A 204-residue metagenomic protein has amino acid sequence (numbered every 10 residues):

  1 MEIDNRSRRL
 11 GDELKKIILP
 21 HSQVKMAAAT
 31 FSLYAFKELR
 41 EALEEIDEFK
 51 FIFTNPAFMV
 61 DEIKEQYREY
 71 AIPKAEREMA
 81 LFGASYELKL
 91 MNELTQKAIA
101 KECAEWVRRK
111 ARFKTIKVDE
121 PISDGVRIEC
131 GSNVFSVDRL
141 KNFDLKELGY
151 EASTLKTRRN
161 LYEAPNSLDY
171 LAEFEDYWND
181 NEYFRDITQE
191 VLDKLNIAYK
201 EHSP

Functional and structural regions predicted by a protein language model:
M1-P204: PLD/PLD-like phosphodiesterase catalytic module centered on the HKD motif
